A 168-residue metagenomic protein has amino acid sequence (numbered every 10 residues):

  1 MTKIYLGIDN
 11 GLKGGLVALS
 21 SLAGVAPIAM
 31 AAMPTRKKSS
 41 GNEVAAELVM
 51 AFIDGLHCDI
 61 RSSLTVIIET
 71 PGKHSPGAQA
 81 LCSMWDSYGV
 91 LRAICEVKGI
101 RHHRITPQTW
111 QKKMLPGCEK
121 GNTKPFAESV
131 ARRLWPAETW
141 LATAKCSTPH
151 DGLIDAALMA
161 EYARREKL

Functional and structural regions predicted by a protein language model:
M1-L168: Phosphate- and other anionic-substrate recognition elements at nucleic-acid/protein interfaces
